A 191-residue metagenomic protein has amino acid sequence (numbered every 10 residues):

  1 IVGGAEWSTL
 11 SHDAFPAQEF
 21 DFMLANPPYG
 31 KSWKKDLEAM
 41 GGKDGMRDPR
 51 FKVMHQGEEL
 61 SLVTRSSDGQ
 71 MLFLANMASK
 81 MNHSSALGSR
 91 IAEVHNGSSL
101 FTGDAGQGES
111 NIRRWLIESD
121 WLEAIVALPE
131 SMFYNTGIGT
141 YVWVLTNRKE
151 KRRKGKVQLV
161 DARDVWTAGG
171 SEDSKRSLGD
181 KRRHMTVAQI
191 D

Functional and structural regions predicted by a protein language model:
I1-E6: Conserved SAM-binding strand-loop segment of SAM-dependent methyltransferases
T9, D13-D191: A conserved structural/catalytic subdomain of Rossmann-like adenosyl-cofactor enzymes
